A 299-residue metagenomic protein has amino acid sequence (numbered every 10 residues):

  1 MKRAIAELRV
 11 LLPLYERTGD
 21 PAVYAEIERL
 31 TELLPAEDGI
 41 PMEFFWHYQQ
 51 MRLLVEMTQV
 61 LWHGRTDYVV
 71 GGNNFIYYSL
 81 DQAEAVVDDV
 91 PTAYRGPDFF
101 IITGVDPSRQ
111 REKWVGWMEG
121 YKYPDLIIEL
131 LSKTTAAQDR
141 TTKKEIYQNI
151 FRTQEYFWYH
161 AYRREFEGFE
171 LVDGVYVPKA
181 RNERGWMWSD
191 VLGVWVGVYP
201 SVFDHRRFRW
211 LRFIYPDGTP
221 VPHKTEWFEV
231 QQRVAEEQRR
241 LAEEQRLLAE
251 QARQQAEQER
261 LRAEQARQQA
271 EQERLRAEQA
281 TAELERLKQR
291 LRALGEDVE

Functional and structural regions predicted by a protein language model:
K2-E43, V60, Y78, V86-P97 (+3 more regions): C-terminal interaction segment
E43, H47, M51: Nuclease catalytic cores
G64-S79: A short acidic/basic microdomain associated with nuclease active sites
Q154: Short acidic/polar active-site loop segments enriched in Thr and Asp
